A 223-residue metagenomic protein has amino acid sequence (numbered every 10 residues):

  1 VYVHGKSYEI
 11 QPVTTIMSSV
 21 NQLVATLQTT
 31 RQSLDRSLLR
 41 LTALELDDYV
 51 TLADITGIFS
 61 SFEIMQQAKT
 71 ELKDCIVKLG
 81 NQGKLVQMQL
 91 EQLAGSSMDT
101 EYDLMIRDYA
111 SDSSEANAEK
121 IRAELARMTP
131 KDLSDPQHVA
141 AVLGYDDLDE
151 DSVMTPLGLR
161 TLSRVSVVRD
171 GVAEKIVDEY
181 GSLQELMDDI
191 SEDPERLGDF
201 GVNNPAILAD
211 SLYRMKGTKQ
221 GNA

Functional and structural regions predicted by a protein language model:
V1: Conserved catalytic cores of phosphodiester-cleaving nucleases, focusing on short active-site segments
H4-A25: Intrinsically disordered, low-complexity, Ser/Thr/Glu/Asp/Lys/Arg-enriched terminal regions and linkers of eukaryotic
E9, L23-N222: Long, highly charged, low-complexity intrinsically disordered interaction regions that mediate electrostatic DNA/RNA
